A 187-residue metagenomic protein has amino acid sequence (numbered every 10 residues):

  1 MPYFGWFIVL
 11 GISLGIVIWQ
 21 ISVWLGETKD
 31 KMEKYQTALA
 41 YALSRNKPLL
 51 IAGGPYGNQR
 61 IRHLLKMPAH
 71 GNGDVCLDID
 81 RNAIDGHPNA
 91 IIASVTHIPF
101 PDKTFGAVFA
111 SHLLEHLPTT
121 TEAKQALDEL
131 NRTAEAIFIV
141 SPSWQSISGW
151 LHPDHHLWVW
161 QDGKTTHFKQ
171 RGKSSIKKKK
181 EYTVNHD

Functional and structural regions predicted by a protein language model:
P2-S44: Class I SAM-dependent methyltransferase Rossmann-like catalytic core, especially the SAM/SAH-binding loop
G5-I8, G106, K169: Compositionally biased, low-structure terminal segments
L25, K29, P68, I147-H152: Alpha-helical membrane-targeting segments
K31-Y41, G54, R60-M67, V140 (+1 more regions): A broadly tuned "polar low-complexity/structure-edge" signature
Y35-L39, R45-L49, G73, H87-P88 (+2 more regions): Generic structural motif recognizing short loop/turn segments at the entrances and edges of beta-strands
R45-Q59, I176-D187: Metal-centered catalytic cores of metalloenzymes
K47-S146: Conserved SAM-binding loop
T120-D187: S-adenosyl-L-methionine-dependent methyltransferase catalytic module, highlighting the catalytic core
